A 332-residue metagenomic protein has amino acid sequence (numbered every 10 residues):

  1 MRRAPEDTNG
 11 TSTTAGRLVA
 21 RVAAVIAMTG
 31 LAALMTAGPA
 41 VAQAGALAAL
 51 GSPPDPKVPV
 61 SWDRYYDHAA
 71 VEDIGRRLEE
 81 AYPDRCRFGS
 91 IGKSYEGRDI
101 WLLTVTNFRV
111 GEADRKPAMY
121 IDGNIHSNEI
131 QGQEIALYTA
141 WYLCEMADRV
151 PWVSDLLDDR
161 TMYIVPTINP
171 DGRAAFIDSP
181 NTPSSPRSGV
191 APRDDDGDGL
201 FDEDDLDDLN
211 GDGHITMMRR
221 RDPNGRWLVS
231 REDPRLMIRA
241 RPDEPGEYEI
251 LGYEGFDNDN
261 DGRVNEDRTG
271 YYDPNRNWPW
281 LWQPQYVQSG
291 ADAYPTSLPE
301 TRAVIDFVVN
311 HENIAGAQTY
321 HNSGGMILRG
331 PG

Functional and structural regions predicted by a protein language model:
M1-A20: N-terminal secretory signal peptides that target proteins for export/translocation
A4-P5, G38, A42: Intrinsically disordered, low-complexity regions enriched in polar/acidic and amide residues
N9-A15, G30, A37, P183: N-terminal compositionally biased, intrinsically disordered segments and leader/signal-like regions
R17, G30-L34, A46-A49: Acidic/proline-rich low-complexity IDRs
V22-T36: Bacterial N-terminal signal peptides
A40-G332: M14 metallocarboxypeptidase catalytic domain recognition
